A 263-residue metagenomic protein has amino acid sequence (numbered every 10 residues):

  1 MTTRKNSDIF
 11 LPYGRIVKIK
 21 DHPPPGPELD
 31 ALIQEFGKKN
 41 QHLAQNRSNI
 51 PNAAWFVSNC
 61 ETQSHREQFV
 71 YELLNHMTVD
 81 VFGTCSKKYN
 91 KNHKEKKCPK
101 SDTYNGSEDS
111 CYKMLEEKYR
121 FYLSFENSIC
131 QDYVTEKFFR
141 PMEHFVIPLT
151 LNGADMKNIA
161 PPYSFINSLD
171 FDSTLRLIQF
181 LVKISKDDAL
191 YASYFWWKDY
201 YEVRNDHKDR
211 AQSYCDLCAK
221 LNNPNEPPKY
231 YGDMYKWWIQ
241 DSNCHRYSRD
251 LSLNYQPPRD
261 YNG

Functional and structural regions predicted by a protein language model:
M1-S124, S128-G263: Pol beta-like nucleotidyltransferase catalytic core
